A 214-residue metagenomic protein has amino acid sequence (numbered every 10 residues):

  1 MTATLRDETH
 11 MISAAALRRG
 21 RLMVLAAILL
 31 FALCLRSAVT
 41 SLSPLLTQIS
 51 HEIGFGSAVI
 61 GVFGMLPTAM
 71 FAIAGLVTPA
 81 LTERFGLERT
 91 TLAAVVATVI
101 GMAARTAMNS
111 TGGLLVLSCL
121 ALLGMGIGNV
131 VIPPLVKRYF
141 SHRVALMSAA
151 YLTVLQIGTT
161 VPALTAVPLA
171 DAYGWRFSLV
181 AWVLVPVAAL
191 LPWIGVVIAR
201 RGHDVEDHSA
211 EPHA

Functional and structural regions predicted by a protein language model:
T2, R6, I194-A214: Flexible cytoplasmic inter-helical loops of multi-pass small-molecule transporters
V24-S57, G75: Extracytoplasmic
A27, G112-S118: Short hydrophobic/alpha-helical segments at membrane-entry points of transmembrane helices in Major Facilitator
T40, T68-L76, T159-T160: Residue-level signature of mid-helix packing/kink "hotspots" within the transmembrane helices of 12-pass Major
I73-G112: Conserved MFS/SLC helix-loop-helix module at the cytosolic interface between two early adjacent transmembrane helices
V95, V99-M102, L117-S118, V183-L190: A generic transmembrane-helix signature of 12-TM secondary carrier transporters
S118-L155: Cytoplasmic helix-loop-helix junction between adjacent transmembrane helices in 12-TM secondary transporters
H142, A150-R201: Helix-loop-helix hairpin linking two adjacent transmembrane segments in secondary transporters
